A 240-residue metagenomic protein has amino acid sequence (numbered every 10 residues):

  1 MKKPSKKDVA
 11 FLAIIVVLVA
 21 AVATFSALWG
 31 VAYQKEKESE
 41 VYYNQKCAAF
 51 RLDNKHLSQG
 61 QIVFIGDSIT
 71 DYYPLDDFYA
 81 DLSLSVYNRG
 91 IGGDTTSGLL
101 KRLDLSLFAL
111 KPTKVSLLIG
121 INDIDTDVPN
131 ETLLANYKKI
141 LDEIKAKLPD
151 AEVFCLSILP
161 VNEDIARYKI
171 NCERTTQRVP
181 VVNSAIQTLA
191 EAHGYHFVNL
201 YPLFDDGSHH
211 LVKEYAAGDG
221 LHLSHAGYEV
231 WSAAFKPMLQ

Functional and structural regions predicted by a protein language model:
K2-V19, F25: N-terminal Sec-pathway targeting helices
S26-K111, L211: Serine-esterase "nucleophile elbow" of acetyl-processing enzymes
G90-I91, I119-I124: Cell-envelope and extracellular/periplasmic
L103, Y137-D142, N183: Generic structural signal for well-ordered alpha-helices, preferentially at hydrophobic/aromatic core positions
S116-G120, K138-D142, F154-C155: Conserved, well-ordered alpha-helix/loop/beta-strand core segments that scaffold catalytic motifs
N130-I140, V179: Charged helix-capping and loop-helix junction motifs
L148-E152: A short helix->loop->beta-strand "cap" motif at the edges of active sites that frequently abuts
P160-Q240: Catalytic His-Asp segment of secreted/periplasmic serine-dependent ester chemistry enzymes
